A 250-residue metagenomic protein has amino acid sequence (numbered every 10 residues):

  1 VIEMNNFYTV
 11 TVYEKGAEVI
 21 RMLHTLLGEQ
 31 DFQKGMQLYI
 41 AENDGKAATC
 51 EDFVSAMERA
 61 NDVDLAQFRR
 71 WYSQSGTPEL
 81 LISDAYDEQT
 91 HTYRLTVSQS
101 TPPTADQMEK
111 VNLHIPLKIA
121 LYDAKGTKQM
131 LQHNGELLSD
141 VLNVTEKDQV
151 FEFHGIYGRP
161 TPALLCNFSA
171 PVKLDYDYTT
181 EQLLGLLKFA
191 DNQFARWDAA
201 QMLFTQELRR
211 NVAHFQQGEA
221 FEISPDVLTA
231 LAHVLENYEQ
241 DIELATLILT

Functional and structural regions predicted by a protein language model:
V1, Q30, R94, A170-T179: Active-site-adjacent bridging/hinge elements
I2-Y93, R209-A232: Amphipathic alpha-helical substructures
V10, E14-K15, S73-Q74, I115-L117 (+2 more regions): Generic structural "secondary-structure junction" signal
A41, I115, L187: Conserved short-loop catalytic and cofactor-binding motifs
E42-A48, L138-Q149, P171-Y178: Short, exposed beta-strand "edge-strand" segments with a Pro/Gly-rich flavor and a Y/T-containing core
D64-Q67, T77-L164: Beta-strand-rich binding/interaction modules
H154-T250: Long, ordered, helix-rich scaffold segments
